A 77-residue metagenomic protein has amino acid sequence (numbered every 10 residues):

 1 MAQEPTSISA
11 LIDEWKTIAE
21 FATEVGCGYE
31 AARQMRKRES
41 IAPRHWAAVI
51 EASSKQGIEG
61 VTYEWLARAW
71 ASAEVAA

Functional and structural regions predicted by a protein language model:
M1-E20, E24, E51-K55, E59-R68: A short, Lys/Arg-rich alpha-helix, primarily the initiator
G26-I41: Recognition helix of helix-turn-helix/homeodomain-like DNA-binding domains that insert into the DNA major groove
R38-E51: Short, basic-rich loop-to-helix N-cap that marks the start of a DNA-contacting helix
W70-A77: Helix-turn-helix/homeodomain-like alpha-helical modules used for DNA recognition and transcription-factor dimerization
